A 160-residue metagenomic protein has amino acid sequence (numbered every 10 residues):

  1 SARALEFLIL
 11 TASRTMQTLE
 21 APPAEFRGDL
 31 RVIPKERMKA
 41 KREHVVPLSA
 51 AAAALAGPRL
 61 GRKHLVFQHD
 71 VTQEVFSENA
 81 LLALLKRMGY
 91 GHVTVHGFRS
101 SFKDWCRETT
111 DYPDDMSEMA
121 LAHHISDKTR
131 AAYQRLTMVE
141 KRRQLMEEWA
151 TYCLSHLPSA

Functional and structural regions predicted by a protein language model:
S1-E20, K39, R62, V71 (+1 more regions): Basic, Lys/Arg- and aromatic-enriched nucleic-acid-binding interface segment
R3, R31, V95-F98, W105 (+1 more regions): Tryptophan-centric aromatic hotspots in well-structured domains and transmembrane helices
R3-A4, A80, F102, L145: Hydrophobic alpha-helical segments typical of transmembrane helices and their membrane-interface/capping positions
F7-L8, W105-T109, A120: Short alpha-helical segment immediately N-terminal to, or the first helix within, an HTH/HTH-like DNA-binding domain
T11, M16, E20-P58, I125: Conserved tyrosine-mediated DNA breakage-rejoining catalytic core shared by Y-recombinases
K35-K41, A53, Q73, D111 (+1 more regions): Catalytic-site neighborhood detector that most strongly recognizes the C-terminal catalytic loop/helix of tyrosine
R37, P47-F102, T109-Y112, H124: Active-site/catalytic core of tyrosine-dependent DNA strand-transfer enzymes
